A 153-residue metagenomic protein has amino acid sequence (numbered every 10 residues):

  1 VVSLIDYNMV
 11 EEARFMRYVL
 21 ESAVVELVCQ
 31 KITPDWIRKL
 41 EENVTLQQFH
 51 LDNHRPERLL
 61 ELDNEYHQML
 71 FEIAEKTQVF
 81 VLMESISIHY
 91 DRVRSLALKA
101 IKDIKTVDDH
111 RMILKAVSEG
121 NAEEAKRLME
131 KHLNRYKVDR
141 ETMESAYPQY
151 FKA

Functional and structural regions predicted by a protein language model:
V1-Q30, E72, E141-A153: Short linear motifs at protein or domain termini
L4-N8, L82, V93-I101: Surface-exposed loop/turn and secondary-structure junction residues enriched for glycine/proline
A13-R17, E21, V25, I32-S95 (+2 more regions): Conserved amphipathic alpha-helical segments that form helical-bundle/coiled-coil interaction surfaces
R55, I101-K102: A generic structural signal for short
D91-I101, K137-E144: Short amphipathic alpha-helical interaction/hinge segments
A122-A153: C-terminal effector-binding regulatory domain of bacterial HTH transcription factors
